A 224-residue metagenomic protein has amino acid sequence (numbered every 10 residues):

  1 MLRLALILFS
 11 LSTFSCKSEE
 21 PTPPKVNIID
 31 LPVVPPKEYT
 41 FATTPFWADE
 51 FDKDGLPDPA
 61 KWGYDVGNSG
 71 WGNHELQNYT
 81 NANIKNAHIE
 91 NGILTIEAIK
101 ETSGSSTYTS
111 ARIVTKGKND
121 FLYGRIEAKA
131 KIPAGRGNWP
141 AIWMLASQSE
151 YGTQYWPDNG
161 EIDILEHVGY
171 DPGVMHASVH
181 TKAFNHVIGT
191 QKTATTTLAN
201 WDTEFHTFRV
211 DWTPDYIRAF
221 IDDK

Functional and structural regions predicted by a protein language model:
M1-I7: Sec-dependent signal peptide recognition, specifically the positively charged N-region followed immediately by
T13-S15: C-terminal motif of bacterial Sec signal peptides marking the signal peptidase cleavage site
S18-K224: GH16 jelly-roll
